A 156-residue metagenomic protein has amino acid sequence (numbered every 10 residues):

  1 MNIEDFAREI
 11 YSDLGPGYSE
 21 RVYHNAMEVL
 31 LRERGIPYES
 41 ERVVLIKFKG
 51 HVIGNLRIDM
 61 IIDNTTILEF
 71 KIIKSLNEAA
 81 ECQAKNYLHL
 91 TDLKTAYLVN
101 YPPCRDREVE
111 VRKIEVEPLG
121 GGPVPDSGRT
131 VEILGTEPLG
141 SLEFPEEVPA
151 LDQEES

Functional and structural regions predicted by a protein language model:
M1-G35, T95, R107-E108, R112-S156: Solvent-exposed, charged helical/coil patches that constitute nucleic-acid or partner-interaction surfaces
M1-N2, G50-D59: Accessory recognition modules or surfaces
G15, Y38, I58-K74, Y87: Conserved catalytic cores of phosphodiester-cleaving nucleases, focusing on short active-site segments
N25, N55, I61-I62, E117: N-terminal, polar/charged subdomain of small-to-medium soluble alpha/beta proteins
R32-G50: A short acidic/basic microdomain associated with nuclease active sites
F48-V52, R107-E108: Short, solvent-exposed polar/charged micro-motifs at secondary-structure junctions
K71-V124: Nucleic-acid nuclease catalytic cores
